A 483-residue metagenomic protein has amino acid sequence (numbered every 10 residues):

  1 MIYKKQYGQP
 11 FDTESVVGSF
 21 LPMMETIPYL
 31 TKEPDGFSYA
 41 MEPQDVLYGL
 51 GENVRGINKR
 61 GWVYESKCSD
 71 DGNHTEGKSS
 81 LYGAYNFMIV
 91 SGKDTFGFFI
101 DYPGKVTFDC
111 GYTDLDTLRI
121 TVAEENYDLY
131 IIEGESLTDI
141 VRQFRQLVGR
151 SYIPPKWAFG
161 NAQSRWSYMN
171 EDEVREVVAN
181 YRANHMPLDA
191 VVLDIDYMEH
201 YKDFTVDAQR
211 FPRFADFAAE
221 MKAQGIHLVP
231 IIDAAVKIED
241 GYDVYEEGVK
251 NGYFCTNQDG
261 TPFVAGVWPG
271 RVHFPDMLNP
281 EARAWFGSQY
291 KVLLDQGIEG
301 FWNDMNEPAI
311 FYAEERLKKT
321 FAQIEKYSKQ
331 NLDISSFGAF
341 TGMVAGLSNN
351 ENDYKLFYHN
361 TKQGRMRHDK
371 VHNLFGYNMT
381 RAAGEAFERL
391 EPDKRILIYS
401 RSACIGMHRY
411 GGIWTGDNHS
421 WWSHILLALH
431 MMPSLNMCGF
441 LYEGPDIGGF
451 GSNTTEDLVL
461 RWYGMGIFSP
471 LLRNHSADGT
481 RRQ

Functional and structural regions predicted by a protein language model:
M1-P155, R165-S167, E171, V178-A183 (+3 more regions): Catalytic and substrate-binding clefts that recognize carbohydrates or anionic sugar/phosphate headgroups
G51, G83, G97-I100, E124 (+6 more regions): Glycine-centered flexibility motif
D94-F96, W157-F159, G439-L441: A generic secondary-structure signal marking the coil-to-beta-strand transition
E124, I131, N161-R165, I195 (+2 more regions): Short glycine-centered, acidic/aromatic-flanked micro-motifs in structured strand/loop junctions that mark active-site
R150-S164, T261-F274: N-terminal small/glycine-rich loop or linker at the start of catalytic domains across soluble metabolic enzymes
E173-R175, D243-V244: Surface-exposed flexible segments
V177-V178, F217: Inter-domain linker/hinge segments that demarcate the starts of reverse transcriptase and RNase H-type modules
P187-Q483: Aromatic- and carboxylate-enriched substrate-binding clefts and catalytic-loop regions of carbohydrate-active enzymes
